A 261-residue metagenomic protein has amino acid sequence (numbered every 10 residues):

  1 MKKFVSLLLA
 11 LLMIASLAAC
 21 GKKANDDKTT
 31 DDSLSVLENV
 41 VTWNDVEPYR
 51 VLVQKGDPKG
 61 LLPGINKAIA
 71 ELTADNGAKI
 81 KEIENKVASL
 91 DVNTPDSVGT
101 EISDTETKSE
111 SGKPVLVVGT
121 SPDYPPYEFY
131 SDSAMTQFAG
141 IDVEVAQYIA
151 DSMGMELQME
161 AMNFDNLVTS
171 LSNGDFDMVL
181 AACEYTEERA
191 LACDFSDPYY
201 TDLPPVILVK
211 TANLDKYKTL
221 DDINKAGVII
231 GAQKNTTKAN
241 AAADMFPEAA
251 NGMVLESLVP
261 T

Functional and structural regions predicted by a protein language model:
M1-F4, L8-L9: Positively charged n-region of N-terminal signal peptides that target proteins for export
S16-A19: C-terminal motif of bacterial Sec signal peptides marking the signal peptidase cleavage site
G21-K23: Bacterial signal peptide processing site
D27-S35, L90-Q137, D215-K216, D221-I229: Immediate post-signal peptide segment of exported/extracytoplasmic ligand-binding proteins
S33-P48, L52-K55, V143, Q147 (+1 more regions): Acidic, polar ligand-binding/catalytic clefts
V41-P95, V143-S152, T211-D215, D221-I229 (+1 more regions): Extended ligand-binding regions for polar small-molecule ligands
P63, V118, P122-P125, M135-D151 (+1 more regions): Bilobed "Venus flytrap"/periplasmic-binding protein-like clamshell domains and structurally analogous long
G64, N76-E82, K86, K108-C183: Extracytoplasmic small-molecule ligand-binding "clamshell" domains of the periplasmic binding protein/Venus flytrap
